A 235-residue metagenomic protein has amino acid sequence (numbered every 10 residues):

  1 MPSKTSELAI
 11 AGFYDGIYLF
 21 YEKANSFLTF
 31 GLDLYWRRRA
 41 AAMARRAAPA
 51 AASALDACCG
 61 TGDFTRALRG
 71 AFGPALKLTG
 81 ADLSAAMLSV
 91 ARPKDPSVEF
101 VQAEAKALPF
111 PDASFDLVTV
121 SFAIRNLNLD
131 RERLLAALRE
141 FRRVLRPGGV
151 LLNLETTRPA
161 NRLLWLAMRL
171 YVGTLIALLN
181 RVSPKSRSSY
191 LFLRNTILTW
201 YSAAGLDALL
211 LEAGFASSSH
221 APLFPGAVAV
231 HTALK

Functional and structural regions predicted by a protein language model:
M1-E22, S183: N-terminal, positively charged/glycine-rich alpha-helical extensions of SAM-dependent methyltransferases
G31-A51, A67: Conserved alpha-helix/loop element of class I SAM-dependent methyltransferases that forms part of the SAM/SAH-binding
S53-A107: Class I SAM-dependent methyltransferase SAM/SAH-binding core
K106-V118: A short acidic, Gly/Pro-enriched loop at the edge of an enzyme's catalytic core that lines a small-molecule cofactor
L117-R131: A short SAM/SAH-binding and catalytic strip from SAM-dependent methyltransferases
R133-P147: A short glycine-rich, Lys/Arg-flanked "PGG" loop and its adjoining helix->strand segment in the class I
L154-L209: C-terminal alpha-helical "lid/dimerization" subdomain adjacent to the S-adenosyl-L-methionine
G214-K235: Core SAM-dependent methyltransferase catalytic element
